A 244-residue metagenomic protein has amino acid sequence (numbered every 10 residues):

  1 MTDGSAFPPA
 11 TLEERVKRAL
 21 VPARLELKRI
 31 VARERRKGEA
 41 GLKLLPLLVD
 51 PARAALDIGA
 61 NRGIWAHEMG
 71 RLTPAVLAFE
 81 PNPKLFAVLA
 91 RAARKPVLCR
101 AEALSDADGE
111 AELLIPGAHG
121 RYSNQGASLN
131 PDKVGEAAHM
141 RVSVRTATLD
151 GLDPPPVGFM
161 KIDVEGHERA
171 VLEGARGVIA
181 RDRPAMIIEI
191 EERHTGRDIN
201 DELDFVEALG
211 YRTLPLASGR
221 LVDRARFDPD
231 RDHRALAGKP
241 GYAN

Functional and structural regions predicted by a protein language model:
T2-N244: Phosphate/nucleotide-binding beta-alpha loop and adjacent structural elements of enzyme active sites
